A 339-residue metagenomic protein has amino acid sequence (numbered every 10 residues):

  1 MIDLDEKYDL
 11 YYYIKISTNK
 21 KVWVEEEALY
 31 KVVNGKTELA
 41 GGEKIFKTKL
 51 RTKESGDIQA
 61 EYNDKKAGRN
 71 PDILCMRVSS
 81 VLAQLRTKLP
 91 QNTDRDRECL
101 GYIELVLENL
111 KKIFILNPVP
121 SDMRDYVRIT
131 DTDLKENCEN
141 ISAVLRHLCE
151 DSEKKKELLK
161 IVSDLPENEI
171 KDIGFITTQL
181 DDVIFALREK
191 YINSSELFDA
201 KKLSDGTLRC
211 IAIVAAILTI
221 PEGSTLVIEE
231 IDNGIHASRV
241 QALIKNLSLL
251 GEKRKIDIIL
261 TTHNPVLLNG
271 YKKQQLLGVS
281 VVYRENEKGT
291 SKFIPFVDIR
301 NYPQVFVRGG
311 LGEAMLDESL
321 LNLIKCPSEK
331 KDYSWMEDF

Functional and structural regions predicted by a protein language model:
M1-L4: Conserved nucleotide-sensing/catalytic segment adjacent to the nucleotide-binding pocket in NTP-handling enzymes
Y8-K160, D164, N168: Electropositive, glycine-dotted interaction segments that contact anionic polymers or phosphate-rich ligands
Y8-Y12, E196-F198, S291-I294: Short beta-strand segments
K15-K21, K44-F46, K202-G206, F296-N301: A short, sequence-level motif marking secondary-structure junctions
I16-K20, T177, Y283-N286: Short, low-complexity Ser/Thr-rich regulatory SLiMs
N140, S163, E167, K171-L218 (+1 more regions): Conserved ABC ATPase signature
G223-T225, D257: Residue-level preference for the first positions of well-ordered beta-strands
A242-F339: C-terminal lobe/lid and adjacent interdomain/linker elements of RecA-like ASCE P-loop ATPase modules
